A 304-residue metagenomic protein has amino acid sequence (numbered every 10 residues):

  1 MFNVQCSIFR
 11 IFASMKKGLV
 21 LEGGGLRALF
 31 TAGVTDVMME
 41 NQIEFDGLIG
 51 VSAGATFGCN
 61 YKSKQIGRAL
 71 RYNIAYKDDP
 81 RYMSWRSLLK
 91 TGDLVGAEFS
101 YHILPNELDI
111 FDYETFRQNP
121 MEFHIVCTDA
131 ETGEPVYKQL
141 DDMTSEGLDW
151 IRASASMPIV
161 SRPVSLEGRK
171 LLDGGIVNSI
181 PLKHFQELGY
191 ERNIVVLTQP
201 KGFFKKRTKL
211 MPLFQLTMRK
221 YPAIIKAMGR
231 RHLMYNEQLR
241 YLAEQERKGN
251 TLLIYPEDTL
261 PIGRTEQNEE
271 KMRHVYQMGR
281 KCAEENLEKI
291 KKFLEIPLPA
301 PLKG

Functional and structural regions predicted by a protein language model:
F2-R10: Arg/Gly-rich low-complexity intrinsically disordered repeat tracts
I11-V51, C59-G304: Patatin-like phospholipase
